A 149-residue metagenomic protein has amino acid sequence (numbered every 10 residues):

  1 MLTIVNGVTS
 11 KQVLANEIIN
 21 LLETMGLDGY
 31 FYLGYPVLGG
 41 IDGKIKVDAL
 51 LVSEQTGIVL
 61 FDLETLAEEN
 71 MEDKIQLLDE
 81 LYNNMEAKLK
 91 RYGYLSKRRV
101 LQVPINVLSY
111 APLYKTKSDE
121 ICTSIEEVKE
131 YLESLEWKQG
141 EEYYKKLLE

Functional and structural regions predicted by a protein language model:
M1-V47, L51-E149: Intrinsically disordered, low-complexity Ser/Thr/Pro/Gly-rich regulatory segments
